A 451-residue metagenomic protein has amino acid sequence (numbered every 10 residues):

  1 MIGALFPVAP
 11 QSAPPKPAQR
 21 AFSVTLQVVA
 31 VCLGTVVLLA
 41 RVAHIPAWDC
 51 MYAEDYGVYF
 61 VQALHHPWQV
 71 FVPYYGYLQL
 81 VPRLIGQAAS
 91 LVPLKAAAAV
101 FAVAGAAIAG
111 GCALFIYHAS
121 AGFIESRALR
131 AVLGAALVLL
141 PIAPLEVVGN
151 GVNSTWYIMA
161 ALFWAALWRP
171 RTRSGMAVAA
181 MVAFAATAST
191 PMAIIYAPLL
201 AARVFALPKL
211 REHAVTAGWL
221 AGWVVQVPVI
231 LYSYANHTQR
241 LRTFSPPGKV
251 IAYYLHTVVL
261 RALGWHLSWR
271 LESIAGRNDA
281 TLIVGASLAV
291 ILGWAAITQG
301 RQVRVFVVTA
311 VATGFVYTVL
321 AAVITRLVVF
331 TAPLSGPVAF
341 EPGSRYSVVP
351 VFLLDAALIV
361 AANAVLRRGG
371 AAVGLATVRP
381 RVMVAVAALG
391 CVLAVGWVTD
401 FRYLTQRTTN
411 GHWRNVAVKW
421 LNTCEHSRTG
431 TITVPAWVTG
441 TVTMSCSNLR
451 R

Functional and structural regions predicted by a protein language model:
M1-L64, W68-E146, R173-A177, M181 (+5 more regions): Intrinsically disordered, polar/acidic, low-complexity terminal segments
A143-L162: Multi-pass, polyprenyl lipid-linked donor-dependent membrane glycosyltransferases
S154-W156, P333-N363: Hydrophobic/aromatic-rich transmembrane helices and adjacent perimembrane loops
I158, L162-V178: Membrane-interface transmembrane helices that cradle and orient dolichyl/undecaprenyl
A165-T172, L199-V204, L288-A295, V348-R368: Transmembrane alpha-helices and membrane-interface helical segments of multi-pass integral membrane enzymes
M181-A202: Transmembrane helices and adjacent periplasmic/lumenal helix-loop junctions of polyprenol-phosphate-dependent
V316-L334: Membrane-interface helix-loop junctions at the exits of transmembrane helices
